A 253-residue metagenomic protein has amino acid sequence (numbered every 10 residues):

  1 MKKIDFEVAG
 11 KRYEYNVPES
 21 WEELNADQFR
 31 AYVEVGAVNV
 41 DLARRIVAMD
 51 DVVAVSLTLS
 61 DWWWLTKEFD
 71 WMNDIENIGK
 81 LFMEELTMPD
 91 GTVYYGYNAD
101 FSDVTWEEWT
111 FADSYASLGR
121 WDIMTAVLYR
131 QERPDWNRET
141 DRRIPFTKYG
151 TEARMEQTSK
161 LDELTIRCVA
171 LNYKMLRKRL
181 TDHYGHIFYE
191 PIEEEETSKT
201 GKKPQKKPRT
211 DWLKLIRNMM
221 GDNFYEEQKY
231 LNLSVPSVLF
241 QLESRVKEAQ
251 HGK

Functional and structural regions predicted by a protein language model:
M1-K253: An amphipathic, hydrophobic-aromatic interaction surface with interspersed Lys/Arg that forms lipid/phosphate-bearing
